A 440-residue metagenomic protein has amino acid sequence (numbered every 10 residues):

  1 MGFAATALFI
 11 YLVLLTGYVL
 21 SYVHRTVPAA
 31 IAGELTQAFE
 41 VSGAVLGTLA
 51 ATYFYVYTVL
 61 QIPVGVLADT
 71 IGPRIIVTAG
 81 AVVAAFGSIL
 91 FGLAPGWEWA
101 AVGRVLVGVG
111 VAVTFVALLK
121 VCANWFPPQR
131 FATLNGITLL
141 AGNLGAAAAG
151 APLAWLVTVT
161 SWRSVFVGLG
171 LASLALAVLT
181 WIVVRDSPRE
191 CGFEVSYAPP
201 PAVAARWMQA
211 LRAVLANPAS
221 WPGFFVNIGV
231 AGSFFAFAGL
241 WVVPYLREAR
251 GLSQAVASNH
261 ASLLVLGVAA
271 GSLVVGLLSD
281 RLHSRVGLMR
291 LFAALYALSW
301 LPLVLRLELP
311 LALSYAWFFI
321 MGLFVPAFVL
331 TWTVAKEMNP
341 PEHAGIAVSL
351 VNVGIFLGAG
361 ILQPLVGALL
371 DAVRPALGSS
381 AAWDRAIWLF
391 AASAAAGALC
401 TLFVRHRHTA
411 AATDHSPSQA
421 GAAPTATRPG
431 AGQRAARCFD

Functional and structural regions predicted by a protein language model:
M1-F3, S187-F224, Q419-A435, D440: Juxtamembrane intracellular "pre-TM" segments in multi-pass secondary transporters
P28-A29, N217-V275, A359-G367: Extracytoplasmic gate region of multi-pass secondary transporters
E40, G72, L93-W99, P127 (+3 more regions): Helix-breaking motifs and short loop linkers at transmembrane-helix boundaries and internal kinks in secondary membrane
V59-E98: Conserved MFS/SLC helix-loop-helix module at the cytosolic interface between two early adjacent transmembrane helices
L60-G72, G271-S284: Helix-to-loop junctions at the C-terminal end of transmembrane segments in multipass secondary transporters
T70-G80, D280-A294: Cytoplasmic membrane-interface "Motif A"-like loop-to-helix N-cap segments of 12-TM Major Facilitator Superfamily
G103-G142: Cytoplasmic helix-loop-helix junction between adjacent transmembrane helices in 12-TM secondary transporters
T138-R189: Helix-loop-helix hairpin linking two adjacent transmembrane segments in secondary transporters
